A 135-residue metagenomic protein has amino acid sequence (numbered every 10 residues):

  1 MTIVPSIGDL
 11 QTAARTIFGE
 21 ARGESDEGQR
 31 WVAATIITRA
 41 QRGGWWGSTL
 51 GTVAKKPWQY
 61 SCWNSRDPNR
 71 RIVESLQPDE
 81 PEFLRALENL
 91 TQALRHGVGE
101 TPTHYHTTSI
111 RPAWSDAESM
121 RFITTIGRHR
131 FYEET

Functional and structural regions predicted by a protein language model:
T2-T135: Bacterial extracytoplasmic/cell-wall-associated proteins, especially those involved in peptidoglycan
